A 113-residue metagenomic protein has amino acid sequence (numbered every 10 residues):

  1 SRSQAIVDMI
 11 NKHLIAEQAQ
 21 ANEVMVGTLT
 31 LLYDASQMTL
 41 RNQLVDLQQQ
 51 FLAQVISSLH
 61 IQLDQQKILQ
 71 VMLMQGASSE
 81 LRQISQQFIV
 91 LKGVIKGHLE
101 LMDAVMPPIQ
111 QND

Functional and structural regions predicted by a protein language model:
S1-N11: Short amphipathic alpha-helical segments
N11-A19, Q49-H60: Short amphipathic beta-strand starts and helix->beta connectors
N22-A35, Q70: Short glycine-/aliphatic-rich beta-strand segments at the starts of folded cytosolic domains
A35-V55: Short amphipathic alpha-helix segments
S36-Q37, M74-L81: Helix N-cap motif at beta-to-alpha junctions
N42-L47, Q83-L91: Short amphipathic alpha-helices in soluble, non-transmembrane regions that often serve as interface/regulatory elements
A53-H60, V90-V105: Conserved short beta-strand edge segments in small beta-sheet-based binding/regulatory domains
V71-G76, P107-D113: Short, low-order "capping/linker" segments at domain edges
